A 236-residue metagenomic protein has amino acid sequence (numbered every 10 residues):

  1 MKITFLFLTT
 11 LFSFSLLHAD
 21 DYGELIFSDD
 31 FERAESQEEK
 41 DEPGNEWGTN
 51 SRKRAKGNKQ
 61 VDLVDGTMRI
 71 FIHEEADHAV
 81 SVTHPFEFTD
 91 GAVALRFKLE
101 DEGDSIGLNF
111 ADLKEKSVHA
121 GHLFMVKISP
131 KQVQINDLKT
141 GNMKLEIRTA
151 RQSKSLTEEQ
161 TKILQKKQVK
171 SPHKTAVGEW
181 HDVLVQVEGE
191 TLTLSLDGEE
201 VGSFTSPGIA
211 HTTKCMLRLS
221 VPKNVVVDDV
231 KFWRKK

Functional and structural regions predicted by a protein language model:
L6-S15: Bacterial N-terminal signal peptides
D20-T49: Extracellular carbohydrate-recognition regions
F31, L95, G178-L194: Short tryptophan-centered beta-strand motifs in secreted/extracellular beta-sheet-rich domains of glycan-recognition
G57-D77: Short carbohydrate-recognition loop motifs
F71-S153: Secretory/extracellular carbohydrate-interaction modules and structurally similar beta-sandwich "look-alikes"
A79-F86, V169-T175, M216-L217: Beta-strand-rich interaction surfaces with strong enrichment in secreted/lumenal proteins
N142-D182: Short, aromatic/His-centered strand-loop micro-motif at the edge of beta-sheets
L196-M216, V221: Short, solvent-exposed beta-strand-to-loop segments that form ligand-recognition rims of beta-rich domains
